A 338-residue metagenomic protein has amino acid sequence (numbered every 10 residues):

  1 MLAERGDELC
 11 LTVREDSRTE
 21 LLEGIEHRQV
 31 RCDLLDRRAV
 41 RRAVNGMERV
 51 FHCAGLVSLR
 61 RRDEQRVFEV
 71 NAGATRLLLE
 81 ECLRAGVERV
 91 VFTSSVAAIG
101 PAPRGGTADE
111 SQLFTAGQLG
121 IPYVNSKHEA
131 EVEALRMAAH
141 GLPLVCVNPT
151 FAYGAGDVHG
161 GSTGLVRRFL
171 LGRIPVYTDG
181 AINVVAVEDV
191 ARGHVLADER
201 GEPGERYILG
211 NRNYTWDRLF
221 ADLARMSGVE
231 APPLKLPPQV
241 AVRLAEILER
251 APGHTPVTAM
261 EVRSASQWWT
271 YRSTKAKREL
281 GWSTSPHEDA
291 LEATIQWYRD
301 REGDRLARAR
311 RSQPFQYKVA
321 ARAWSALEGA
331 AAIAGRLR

Functional and structural regions predicted by a protein language model:
S17-E23, H27-G73, E81: NAD(P)H-binding glycine-rich loop region in Rossmannoid oxidoreductase-like domains and their noncatalytic homologs
L59, V96-G106, A152-H159: Conserved catalytic-site region of short-chain dehydrogenase/reductase
R76-Y123: Conserved Rossmann-fold NAD(P)-dependent oxidoreductase catalytic core, especially the SDR/UDP-sugar
S94, E131-A155: Conserved beta-loop-beta element that borders a ligand/cofactor-binding pocket
F114-Q118, V166-V185, D189, G201: A conserved pocket-lining segment of Rossmann-fold NAD(P)-dependent short-chain dehydrogenase/reductase
E129, G160-G161, T178-E199, E205: Substrate-positioning beta->alpha
G193-V257, L291-I295, R301-R338: Mid/C-terminal beta-alpha module of Rossmann-like enzyme folds, strongest in SDR-family dehydrogenases/epimerases
A221, G253-S283: Conserved C-terminal active-site "lid" loop/helix of NAD(P)H-dependent oxidoreductases that clamps the redox cofactor
